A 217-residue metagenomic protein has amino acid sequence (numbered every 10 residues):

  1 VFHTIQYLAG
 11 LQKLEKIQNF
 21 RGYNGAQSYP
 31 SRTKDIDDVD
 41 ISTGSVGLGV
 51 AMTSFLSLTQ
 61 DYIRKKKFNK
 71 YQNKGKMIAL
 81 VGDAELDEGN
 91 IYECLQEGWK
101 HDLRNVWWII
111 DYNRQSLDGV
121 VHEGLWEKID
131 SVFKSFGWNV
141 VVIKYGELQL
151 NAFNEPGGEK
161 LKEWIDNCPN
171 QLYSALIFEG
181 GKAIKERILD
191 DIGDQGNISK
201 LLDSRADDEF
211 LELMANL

Functional and structural regions predicted by a protein language model:
V1-H101: Cofactor-binding active-site loop characterized by glycine-rich and histidine/acidic residues
G75, D102-V106, G137: Short glycine-/polar-rich loops that comprise or flank the Walker A/P-loop and associated switch/sensor motifs
D87-I91, W99, W108, H122-W126 (+1 more regions): Active-site-proximal structural scaffolding
N105-N113: Short internal beta-strands
Y112-L217: Long, well-ordered, tryptophan-enriched scaffold segments
